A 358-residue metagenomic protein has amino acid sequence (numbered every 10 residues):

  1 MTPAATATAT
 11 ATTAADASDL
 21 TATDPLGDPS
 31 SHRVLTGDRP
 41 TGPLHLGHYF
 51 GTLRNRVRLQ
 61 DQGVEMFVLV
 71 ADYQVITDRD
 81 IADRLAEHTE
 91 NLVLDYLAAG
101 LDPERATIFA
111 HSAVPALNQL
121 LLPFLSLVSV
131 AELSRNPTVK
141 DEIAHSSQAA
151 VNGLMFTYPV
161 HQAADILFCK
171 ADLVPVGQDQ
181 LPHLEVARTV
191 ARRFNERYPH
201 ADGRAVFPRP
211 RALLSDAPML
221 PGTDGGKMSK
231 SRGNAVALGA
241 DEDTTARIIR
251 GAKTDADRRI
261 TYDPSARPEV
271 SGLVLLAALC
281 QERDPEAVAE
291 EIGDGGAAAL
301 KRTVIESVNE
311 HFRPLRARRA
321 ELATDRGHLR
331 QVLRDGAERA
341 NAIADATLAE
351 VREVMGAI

Functional and structural regions predicted by a protein language model:
T2-A164, A320: N-terminal Rossmann-like or analogous alpha/beta NTP/dinucleotide-binding catalytic cores that position adenine
T6-T10, R188-I358: Conserved nucleotide- and phosphate/pyrophosphate-binding catalytic cores in adenylate/nucleotidyl-handling enzymes
P29-R33, Y49, M66-D72, L97-A99 (+6 more regions): Short amphipathic alpha-helical segments, especially helix-boundary/capping motifs
S31-L35, Y73, L133-R135, L181-L184 (+3 more regions): Generic detector of short, locally flexible boundary/turn motifs and exposed helical patches
P40, V174-P175, N234: A generic structural motif
L44-G51, L59, E65-A71, I81-H88 (+6 more regions): Structured ligand/cofactor/substrate-binding pocket environments in proteins
V64, V130-S134, F168-P175, A278-V288 (+1 more regions): Short helix-capping/linker segments at secondary-structure and domain boundaries
V93, G100, V128-E132, A171 (+2 more regions): A generic secondary-structure signal for well-formed alpha-helical elements
